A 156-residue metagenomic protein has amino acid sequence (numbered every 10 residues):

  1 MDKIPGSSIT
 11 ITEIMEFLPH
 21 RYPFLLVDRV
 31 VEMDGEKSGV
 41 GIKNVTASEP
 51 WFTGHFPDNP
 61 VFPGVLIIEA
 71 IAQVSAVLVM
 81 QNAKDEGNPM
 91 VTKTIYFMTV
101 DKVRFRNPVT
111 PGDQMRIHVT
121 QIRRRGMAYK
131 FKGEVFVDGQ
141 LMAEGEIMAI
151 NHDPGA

Functional and structural regions predicted by a protein language model:
M1-E32: N-terminal leader/capping segments at the start of a protein or of a new domain
D2-G6, P19, M80, V109-D113 (+1 more regions): HotDog/MaoC-like acyl-thioester-processing domains
D2-S8, A76-R116, M142: Hydrophobic beta-strand-centered segment that forms part of the acyl-chain substrate-binding groove
M15, D58-N59, R104-N107: Beta-strand-rich interaction surfaces with strong enrichment in secreted/lumenal proteins
Y22-F62, I67: Catalytic strand-loop segment that frames the active site of acyl-thioester-processing enzymes
L26-R29, T99, R104, H118-T120 (+2 more regions): Residues located in well-ordered beta-strands
V40-I42, H118, K132: Beta-strand residues in well-ordered beta-sheet regions across diverse protein folds
H55-K84, P89: Helix-adjacent hinge/juxtasegments
